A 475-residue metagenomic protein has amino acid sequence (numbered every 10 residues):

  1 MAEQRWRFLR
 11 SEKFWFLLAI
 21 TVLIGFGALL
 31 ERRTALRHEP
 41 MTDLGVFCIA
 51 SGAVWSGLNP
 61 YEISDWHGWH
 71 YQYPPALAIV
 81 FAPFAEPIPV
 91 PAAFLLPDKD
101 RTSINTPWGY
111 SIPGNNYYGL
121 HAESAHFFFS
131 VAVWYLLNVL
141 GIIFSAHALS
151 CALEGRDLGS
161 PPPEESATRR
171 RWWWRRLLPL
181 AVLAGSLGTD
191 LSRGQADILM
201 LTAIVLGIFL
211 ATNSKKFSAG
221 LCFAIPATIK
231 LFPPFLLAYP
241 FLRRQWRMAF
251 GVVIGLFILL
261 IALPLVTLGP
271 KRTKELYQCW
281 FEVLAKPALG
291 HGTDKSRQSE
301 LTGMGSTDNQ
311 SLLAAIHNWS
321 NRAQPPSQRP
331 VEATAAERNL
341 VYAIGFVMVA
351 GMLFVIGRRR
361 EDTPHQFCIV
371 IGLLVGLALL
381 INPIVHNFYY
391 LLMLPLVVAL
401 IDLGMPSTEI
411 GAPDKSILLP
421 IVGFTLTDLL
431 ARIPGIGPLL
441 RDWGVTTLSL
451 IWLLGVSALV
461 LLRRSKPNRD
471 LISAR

Functional and structural regions predicted by a protein language model:
A2-S218, R243-I369, L374, L379 (+3 more regions): Primarily membrane-embedded glycan-assembly and transfer machineries that use lipid-linked glycans
I63-P75, A227-F232, Q298-A315, L394-D402 (+1 more regions): Juxtamembrane/interfacial segments around transmembrane helices
V133-G141, I198-A203, P226-F232, I344 (+2 more regions): Membrane-embedded alpha-helical segments of multi-pass membrane proteins, especially the transmembrane helices
F144, A148, T202-N213, P240-R244 (+3 more regions): Transmembrane alpha-helices and membrane-interface helical segments of multi-pass integral membrane enzymes
G220-F223, P270-L276, Y389-L392, E409-P420 (+1 more regions): A cytosolic-side transmembrane-helix exit/cap motif
L221-F241, I381-L392: Transmembrane helices and adjacent periplasmic/lumenal helix-loop junctions of polyprenol-phosphate-dependent
A399-R475: Aromatic-enriched
